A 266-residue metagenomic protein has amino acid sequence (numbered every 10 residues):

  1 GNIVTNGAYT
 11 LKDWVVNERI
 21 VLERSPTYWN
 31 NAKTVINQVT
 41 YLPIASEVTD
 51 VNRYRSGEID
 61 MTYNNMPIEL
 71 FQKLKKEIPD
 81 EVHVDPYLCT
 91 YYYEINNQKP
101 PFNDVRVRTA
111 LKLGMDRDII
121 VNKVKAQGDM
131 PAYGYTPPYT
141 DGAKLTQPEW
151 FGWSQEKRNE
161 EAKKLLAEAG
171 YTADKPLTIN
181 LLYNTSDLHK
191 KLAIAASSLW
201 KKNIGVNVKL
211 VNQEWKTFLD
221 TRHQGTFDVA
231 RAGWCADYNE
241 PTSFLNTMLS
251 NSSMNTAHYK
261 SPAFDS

Functional and structural regions predicted by a protein language model:
G1-Q38, E160, K164: Gly/Pro-rich hinge or "lid" segments in bacterial periplasmic/extracellular proteins
G7-T10, I20-V21, I36-L42, P176-T185 (+1 more regions): Short, well-ordered beta-strand elements
E23-T27, Y87-A110, G114, K123: A bilobed periplasmic-binding-protein/Venus flytrap-type ligand-binding module shared by bacterial periplasmic
P26-Q72: Ligand-site clamp/hinge motif
V48-I59, K76-E77, V105-R106, I194-N203 (+1 more regions): Short helices/loops that flank or line small-molecule/ion binding pockets
F71-V84, Q224-T226, E240-N255: Ligand-binding "clamshell"
R106, V121-N122, Q155-K157, V206-H223 (+3 more regions): Extracytoplasmic/peripheral linker and loop segments enriched in polar/acidic and small residues with frequent Thr/Pro
M130-E168, S186-K191: Structural transition elements
